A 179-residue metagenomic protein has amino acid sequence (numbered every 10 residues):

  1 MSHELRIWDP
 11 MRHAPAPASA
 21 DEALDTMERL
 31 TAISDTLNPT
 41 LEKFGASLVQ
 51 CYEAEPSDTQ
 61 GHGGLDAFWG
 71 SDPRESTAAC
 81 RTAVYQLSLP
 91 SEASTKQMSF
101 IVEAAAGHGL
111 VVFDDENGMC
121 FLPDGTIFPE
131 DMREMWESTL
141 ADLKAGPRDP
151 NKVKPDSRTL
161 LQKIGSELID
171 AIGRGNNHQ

Functional and structural regions predicted by a protein language model:
M1-Q179: Acidic (Asp/Glu-rich) sequence patches and key acidic residues that form negatively charged surfaces used
